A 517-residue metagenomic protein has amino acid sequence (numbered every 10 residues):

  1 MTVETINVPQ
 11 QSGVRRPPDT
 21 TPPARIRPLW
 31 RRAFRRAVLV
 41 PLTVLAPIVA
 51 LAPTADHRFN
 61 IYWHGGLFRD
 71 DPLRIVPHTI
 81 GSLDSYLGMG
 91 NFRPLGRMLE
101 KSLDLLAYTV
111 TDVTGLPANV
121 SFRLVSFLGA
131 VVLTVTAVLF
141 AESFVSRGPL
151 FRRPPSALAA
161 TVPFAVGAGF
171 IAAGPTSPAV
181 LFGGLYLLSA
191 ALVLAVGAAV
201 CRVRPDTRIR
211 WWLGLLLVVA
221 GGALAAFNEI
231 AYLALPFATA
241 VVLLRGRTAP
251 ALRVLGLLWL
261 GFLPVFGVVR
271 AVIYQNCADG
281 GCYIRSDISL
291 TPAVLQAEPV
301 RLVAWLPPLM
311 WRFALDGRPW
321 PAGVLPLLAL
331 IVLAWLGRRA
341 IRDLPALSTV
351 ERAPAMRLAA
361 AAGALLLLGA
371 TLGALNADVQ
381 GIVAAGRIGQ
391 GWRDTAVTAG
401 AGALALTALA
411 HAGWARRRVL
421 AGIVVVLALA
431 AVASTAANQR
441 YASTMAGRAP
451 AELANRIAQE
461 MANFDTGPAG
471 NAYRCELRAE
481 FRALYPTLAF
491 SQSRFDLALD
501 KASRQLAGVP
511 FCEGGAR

Functional and structural regions predicted by a protein language model:
T2-G167, A240-P264, N276-A359, R416 (+1 more regions): Intrinsically disordered, polar/acidic, low-complexity terminal segments
P77-D84, G174-S177, V200, V219 (+2 more regions): Short glycine/proline-rich turn/loop motifs
L103, A107, A137, A141 (+5 more regions): Alpha-helical membrane-inserting segments
R152-C201, A226-N228, L366-L409: Membrane-interface micro-motifs in multi-pass membrane enzymes
W211-N228, P264: Membrane-interface alpha helices of multi-pass inner-membrane proteins
E229-L244: Transmembrane-embedded, aromatic-rich helix segments that form part of the hydrophobic channel/pocket engaging
V265-C277, L368-N376: C-terminal TM-helix exit segments that contain a strictly Trp-centered aromatic cap at the helix terminus
A340-P345, A353-A421, S434-M445: Transmembrane helical hairpin unit
